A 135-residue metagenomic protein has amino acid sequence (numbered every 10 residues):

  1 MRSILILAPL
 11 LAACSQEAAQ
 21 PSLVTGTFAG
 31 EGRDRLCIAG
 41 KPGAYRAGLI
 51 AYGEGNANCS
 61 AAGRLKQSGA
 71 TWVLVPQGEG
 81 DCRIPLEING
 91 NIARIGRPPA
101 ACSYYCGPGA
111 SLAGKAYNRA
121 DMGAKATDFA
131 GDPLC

Functional and structural regions predicted by a protein language model:
M1-L7: Sec-dependent signal peptide recognition, specifically the positively charged N-region followed immediately by
L11-A13: C-terminal motif of bacterial Sec signal peptides marking the signal peptidase cleavage site
S15-E17: Bacterial signal peptide processing site
Q20-A29, P42-G48, Q67-V75, R94: Short, hydrophobic/aromatic-rich segments at coil-to-beta transitions
Q20-L36, L74, A116-L134: Tryptophan-anchored aromatic micro-motifs
D34-S68: N-terminal glycine/threonine-rich, aromatic-flanked beta-hairpin/loop signature
S60-G96: Mid-chain, structured segments of secreted extracytoplasmic proteins
D81-A130: Surface-exposed, polar helix/loop patches in the mature regions of secreted/periplasmic/lumenal proteins that form
